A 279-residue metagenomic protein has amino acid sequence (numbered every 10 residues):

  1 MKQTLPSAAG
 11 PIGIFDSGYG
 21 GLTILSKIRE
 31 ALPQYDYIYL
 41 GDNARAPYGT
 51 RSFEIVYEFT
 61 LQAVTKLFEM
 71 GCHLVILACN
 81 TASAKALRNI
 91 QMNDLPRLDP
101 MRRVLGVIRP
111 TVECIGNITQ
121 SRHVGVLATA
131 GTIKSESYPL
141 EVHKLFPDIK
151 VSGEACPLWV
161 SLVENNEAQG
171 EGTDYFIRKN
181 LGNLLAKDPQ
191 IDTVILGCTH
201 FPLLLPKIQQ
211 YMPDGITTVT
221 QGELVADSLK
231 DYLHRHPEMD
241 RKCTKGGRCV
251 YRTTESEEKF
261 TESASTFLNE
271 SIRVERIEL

Functional and structural regions predicted by a protein language model:
M1-L279: Non-catalytic structural scaffold of enzyme domains
